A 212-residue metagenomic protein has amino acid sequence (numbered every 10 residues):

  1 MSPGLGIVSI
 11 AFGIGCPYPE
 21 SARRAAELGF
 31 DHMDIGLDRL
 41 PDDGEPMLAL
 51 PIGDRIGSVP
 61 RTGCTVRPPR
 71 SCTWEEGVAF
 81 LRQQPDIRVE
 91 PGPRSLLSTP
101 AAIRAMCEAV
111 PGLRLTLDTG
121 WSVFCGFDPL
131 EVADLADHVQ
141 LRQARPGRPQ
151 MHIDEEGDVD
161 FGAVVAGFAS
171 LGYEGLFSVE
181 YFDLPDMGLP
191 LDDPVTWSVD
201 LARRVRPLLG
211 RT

Functional and structural regions predicted by a protein language model:
M1-T62, G112-R114, V199-T212: N-terminal pre-domain/capping segments
V8-G13, G36-L40, R67-P69, E90-R94 (+3 more regions): Active-site beta-loop-alpha junctions enriched in small/polar residues
G13-A25, E76-G77, F124-V132, F161: Short, acidic/polar
A25, M33, D118, V139 (+3 more regions): Conserved, mostly hydrophobic/aromatic
G29-D31, E108-L115, A133-H138: Glycine-enriched alpha-helix->loop->beta-strand junction motifs that scaffold or abut catalytic
H32, T62-G63, D86, H138 (+1 more regions): Residues at the N-termini of beta-strands
L50-L117, V123-F124, D193-R204: Active-site acidic/histidine proton-transfer and metal-coordination neighborhood in alpha/beta enzyme cores
P100, W121-E174, P185-T196: Gly/Pro-rich active-site loop or hairpin
